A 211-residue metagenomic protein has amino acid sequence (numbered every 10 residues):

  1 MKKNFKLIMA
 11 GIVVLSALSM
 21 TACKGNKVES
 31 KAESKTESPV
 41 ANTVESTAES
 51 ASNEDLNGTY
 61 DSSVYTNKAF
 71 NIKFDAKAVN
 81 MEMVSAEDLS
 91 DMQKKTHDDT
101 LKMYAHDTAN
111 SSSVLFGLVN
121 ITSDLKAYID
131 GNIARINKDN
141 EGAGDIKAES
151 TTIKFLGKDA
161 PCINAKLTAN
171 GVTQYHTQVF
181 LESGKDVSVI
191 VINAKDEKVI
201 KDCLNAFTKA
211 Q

Functional and structural regions predicted by a protein language model:
M1-M9: Bacterial N-terminal signal peptides that target proteins for export
L18-A22: C-terminal motif of bacterial Sec signal peptides marking the signal peptidase cleavage site
K24-A76, M83-S85: N-terminal, intrinsically disordered, polar/charged segments of Gram-positive cell-envelope systems that serve as
T59-V64, K95-M103, F155-N164: Short, hydrophobic/aromatic-rich segments at coil-to-beta transitions
N71-S123: Secretory pathway targeting signatures of secreted, lumenal, and periplasmic proteins
A78-M81, G184-Q211: Surface-exposed amphipathic alpha-helical segments
K102-H106, T173-S183: Short, surface-exposed beta-strand/loop micro-motifs that present aromatic residues
I133-V179: Signature of long, low-cysteine stretches enriched in small and polar/charged residues
